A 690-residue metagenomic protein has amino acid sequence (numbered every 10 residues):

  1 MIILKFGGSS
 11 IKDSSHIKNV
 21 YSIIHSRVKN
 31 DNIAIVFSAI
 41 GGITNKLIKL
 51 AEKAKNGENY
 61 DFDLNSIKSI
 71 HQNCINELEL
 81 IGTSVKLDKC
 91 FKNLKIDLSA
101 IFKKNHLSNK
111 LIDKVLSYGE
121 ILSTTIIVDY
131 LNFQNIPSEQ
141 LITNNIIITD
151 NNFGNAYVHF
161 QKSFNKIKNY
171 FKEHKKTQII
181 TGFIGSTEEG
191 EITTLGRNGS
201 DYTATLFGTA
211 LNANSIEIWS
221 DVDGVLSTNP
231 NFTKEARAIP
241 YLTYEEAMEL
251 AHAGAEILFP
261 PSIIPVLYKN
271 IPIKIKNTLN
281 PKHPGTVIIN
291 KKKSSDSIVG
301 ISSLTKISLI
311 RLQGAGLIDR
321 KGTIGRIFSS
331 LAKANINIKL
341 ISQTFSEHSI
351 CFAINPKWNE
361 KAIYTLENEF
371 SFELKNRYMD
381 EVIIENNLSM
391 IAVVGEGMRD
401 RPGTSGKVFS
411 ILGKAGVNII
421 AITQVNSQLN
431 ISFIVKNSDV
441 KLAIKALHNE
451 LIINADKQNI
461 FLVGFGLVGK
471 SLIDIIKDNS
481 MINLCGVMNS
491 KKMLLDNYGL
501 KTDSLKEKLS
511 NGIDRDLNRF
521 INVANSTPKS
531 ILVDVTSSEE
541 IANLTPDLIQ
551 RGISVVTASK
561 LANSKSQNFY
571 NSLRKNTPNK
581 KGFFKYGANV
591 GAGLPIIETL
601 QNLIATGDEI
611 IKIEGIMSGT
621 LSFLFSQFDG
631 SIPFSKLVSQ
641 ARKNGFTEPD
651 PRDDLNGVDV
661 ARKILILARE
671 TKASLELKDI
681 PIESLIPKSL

Functional and structural regions predicted by a protein language model:
M1-L258, I263: Nucleotide/pyrophosphate-binding catalytic subdomain
F37-K55, Q140-L141, I148, L226 (+8 more regions): Terminal amphipathic helices with adjacent charged low-complexity linkers/tails
Y170, P578-K581, K585-N644, V658: Rossmann-like NAD(P)H-binding beta-loop-alpha module
K282-D474, N479: A conserved regulatory-domain signal marking ACT and ACT-like small-molecule sensing domains and adjacent regulatory
Q458-Q550: N-terminal glycine-/serine-/threonine-rich beta1-alpha1-beta2 phosphate-ribose binding loop of Rossmann-like
S538-Q550, K560-G587, A592-G593, I597-L600: Rossmann-fold NAD(P)-binding glycine/threonine-rich loop
Q627-F628, S635-L690: Substrate-binding/catalytic subdomain of NAD(P)-dependent oxidoreductase enzymes
